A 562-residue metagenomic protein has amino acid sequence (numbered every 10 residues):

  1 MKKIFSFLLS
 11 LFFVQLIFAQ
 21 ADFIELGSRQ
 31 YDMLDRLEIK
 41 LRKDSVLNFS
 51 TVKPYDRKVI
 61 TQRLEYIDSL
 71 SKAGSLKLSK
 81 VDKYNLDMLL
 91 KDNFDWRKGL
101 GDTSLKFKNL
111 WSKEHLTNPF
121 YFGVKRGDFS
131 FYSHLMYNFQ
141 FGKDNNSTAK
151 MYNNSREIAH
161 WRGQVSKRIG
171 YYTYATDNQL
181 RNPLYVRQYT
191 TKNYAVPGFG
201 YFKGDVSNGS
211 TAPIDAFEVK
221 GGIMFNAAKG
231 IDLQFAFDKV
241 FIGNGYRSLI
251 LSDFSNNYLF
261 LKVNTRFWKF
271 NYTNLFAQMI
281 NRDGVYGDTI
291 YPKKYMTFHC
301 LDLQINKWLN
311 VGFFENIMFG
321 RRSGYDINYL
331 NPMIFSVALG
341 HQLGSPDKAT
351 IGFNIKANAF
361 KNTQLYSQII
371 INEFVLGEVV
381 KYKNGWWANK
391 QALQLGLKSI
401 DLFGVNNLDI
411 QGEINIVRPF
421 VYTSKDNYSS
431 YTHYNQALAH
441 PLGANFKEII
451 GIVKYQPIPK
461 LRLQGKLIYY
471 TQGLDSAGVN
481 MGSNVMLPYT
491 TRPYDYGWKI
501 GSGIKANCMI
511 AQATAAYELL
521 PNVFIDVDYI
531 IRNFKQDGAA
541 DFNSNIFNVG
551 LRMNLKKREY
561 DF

Functional and structural regions predicted by a protein language model:
M1-D22: Bacterial Sec-dependent N-terminal signal peptides
Q20-F23, F49, F107-L110, T117-N118 (+2 more regions): Ser/Thr/Asn(+Pro)-rich, low-complexity disordered segments
A21-E38: Short N-terminal segments immediately surrounding and downstream of signal-peptide cleavage
S28, K43-T51, D56-K58, Q62-N310 (+7 more regions): Outer-membrane beta-barrel channel domains
L34, I231-D238, I370, D526: Active-site-adjacent bridging/hinge elements
L34, K220, I450: Generic structural marker for isolated residues within well-ordered, non-membrane alpha-helices of soluble domains
T103, A216, Q304, L309-I317 (+1 more regions): Exposed, low-structure sequence patches enriched in small/polar residues
